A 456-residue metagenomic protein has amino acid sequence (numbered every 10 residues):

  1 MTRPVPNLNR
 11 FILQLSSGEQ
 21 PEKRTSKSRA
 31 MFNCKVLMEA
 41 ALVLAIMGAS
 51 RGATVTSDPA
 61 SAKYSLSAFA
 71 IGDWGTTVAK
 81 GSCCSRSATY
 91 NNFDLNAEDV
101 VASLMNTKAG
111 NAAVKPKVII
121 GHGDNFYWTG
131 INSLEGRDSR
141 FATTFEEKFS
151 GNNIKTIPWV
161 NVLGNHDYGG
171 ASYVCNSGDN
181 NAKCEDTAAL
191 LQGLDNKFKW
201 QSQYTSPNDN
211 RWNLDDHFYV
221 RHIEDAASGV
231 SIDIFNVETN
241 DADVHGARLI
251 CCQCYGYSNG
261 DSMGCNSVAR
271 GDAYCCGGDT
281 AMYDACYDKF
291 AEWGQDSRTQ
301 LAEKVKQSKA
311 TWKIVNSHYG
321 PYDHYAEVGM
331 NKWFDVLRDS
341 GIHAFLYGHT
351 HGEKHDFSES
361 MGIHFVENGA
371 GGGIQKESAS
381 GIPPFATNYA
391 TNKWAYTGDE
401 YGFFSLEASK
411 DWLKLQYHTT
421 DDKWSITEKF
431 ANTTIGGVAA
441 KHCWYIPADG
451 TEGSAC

Functional and structural regions predicted by a protein language model:
K35-A49: Cleavable N-terminal signal peptides of Sec/SRP-targeted secreted and luminal proteins
G52-R137: N-terminal active-site segment of His-dependent metallophosphoesterases
S67-A68, V118, I232-I234, W312-I314 (+1 more regions): Structural motif
D73, G123-D124, G164-N165, V237 (+2 more regions): Active-site glycine-centered loops adjacent to acidic/histidine catalytic or metal-binding residues that shape
G81-T89, G130-Q307, K332-A344, G352-E407: Extended active-site neighborhood of metal-dependent phosphoesterases/phosphodiesterases
V305-D323: Short acidic, glycine-rich surface-loop motifs adjacent to enzyme active sites
N316-Y322, H343-E353: Histidine-centered catalytic micro-motifs
N392-C456: A short C-terminal boundary segment appended to hydrolase-like catalytic domains
